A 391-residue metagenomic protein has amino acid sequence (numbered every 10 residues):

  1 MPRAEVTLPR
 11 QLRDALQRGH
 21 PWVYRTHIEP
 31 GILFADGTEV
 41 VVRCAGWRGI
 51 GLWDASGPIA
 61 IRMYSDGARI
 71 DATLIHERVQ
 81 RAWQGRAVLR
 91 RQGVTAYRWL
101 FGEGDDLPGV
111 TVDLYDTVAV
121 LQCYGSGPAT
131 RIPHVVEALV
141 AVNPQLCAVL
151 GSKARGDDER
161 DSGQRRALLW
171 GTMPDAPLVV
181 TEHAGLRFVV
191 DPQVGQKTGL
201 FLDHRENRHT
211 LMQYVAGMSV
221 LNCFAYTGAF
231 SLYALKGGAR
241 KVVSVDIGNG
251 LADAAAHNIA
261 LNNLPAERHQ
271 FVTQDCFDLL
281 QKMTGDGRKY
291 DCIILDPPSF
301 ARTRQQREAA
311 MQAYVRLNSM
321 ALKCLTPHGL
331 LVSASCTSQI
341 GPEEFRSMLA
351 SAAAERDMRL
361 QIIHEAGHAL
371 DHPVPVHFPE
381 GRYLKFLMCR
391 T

Functional and structural regions predicted by a protein language model:
M1-D116: Non-catalytic accessory regions of SAM-dependent methyltransferases
L100-D113, A129-F201, H209: Non-catalytic substrate-recognition/targeting regions of SAM-dependent transferases
G217-Y226: Conserved class I S-adenosyl-L-methionine
T227-R240: Conserved SAM-binding loop of SAM-dependent methyltransferases across substrates and taxa, primarily the Class I
K241-G248: Conserved SAM-binding motif I beta-strand of class I
G250-I294: S-adenosyl-L-methionine
Y290-M320: Mobile active-site "lid"/loop adjacent to the S-adenosyl-L-methionine
R316, L330-T391: C-terminal catalytic and target-recognition region of SAM-dependent MTase-like enzymes, primarily methyltransferases
